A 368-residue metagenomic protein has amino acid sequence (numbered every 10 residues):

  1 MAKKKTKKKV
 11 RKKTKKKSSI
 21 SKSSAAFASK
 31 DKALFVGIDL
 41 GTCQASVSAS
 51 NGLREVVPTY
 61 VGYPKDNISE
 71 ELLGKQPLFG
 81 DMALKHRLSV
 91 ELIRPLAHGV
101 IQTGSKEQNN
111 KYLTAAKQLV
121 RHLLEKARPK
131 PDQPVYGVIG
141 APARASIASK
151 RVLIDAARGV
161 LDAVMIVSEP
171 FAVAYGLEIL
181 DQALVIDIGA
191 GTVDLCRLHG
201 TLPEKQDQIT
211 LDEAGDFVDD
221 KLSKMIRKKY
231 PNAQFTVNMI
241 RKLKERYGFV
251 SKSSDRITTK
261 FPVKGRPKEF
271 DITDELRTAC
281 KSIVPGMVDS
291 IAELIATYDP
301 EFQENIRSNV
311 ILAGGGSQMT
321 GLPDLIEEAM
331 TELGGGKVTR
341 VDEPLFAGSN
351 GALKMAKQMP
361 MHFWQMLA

Functional and structural regions predicted by a protein language model:
M1-E71, K75-G80, L84-I188, L198-V288 (+3 more regions): Nucleotide/phosphate-binding catalytic cleft detector across ATP-hydrolyzing and phosphate-transferring enzymes
G191: Short glycine-rich anion-binding loops that position phosphate/pyrophosphate groups of nucleotides and phosphorylated
D194: Positively charged, low-complexity, intrinsically disordered RNA-binding extensions
